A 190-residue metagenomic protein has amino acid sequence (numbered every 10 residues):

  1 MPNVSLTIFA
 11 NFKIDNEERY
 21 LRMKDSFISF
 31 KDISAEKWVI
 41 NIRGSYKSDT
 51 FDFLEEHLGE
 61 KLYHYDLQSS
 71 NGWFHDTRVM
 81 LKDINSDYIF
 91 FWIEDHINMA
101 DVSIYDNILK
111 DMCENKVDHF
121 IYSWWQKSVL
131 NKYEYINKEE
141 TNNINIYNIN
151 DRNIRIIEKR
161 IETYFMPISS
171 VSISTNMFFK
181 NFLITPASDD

Functional and structural regions predicted by a protein language model:
M1-S69, V79-Y88: N-terminal anchoring/stem segment of glycosyltransferases
V39, I89-F91, D118-S123, S172-I173: A structural signal for short, well-ordered beta-strand segments and their strand-loop junctions that often border
W73-T77: Conserved donor sugar-nucleotide recognition element shared by glycan-biosynthetic enzymes
D87-I97: Short beta-strand-to-loop acidic/aromatic patch adjacent to the donor-nucleotide binding site
A100-S128: Conserved donor-nucleotide/metal-binding helix-loop-beta segment in metal-dependent transferases, i.e., the alpha-helix
F120-F165: Flexible acidic/His/Gly-enriched loops in nucleotide-sugar-dependent glycosyltransferase catalytic domains
Y147-D190: Catalytic core and acceptor-binding pocket of nucleotide-sugar-dependent glycosyltransferases
